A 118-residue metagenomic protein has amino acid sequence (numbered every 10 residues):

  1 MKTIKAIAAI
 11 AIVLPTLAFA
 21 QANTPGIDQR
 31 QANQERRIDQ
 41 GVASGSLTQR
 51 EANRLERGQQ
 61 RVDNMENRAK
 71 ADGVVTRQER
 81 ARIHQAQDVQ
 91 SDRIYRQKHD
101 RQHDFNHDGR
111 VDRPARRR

Functional and structural regions predicted by a protein language model:
M1-Q21: Classic N-terminal secretory signal peptides
Q21, R116-R118: Short, solvent-exposed mixed-charge patches
Q21-D28: Cleaved targeting-peptide boundary
D28, Q49-R57, R77-Q85: Short, charged, amphipathic alpha-helical segments
A32, E56, Q60-D63, H84-Y95: Generic structural signal for well-ordered, non-transmembrane alpha-helical segments in soluble/cytosolic regions
E35, D39-T48, R61-K70, V74-R77 (+1 more regions): Extracellular lectin-like interaction modules
D72-G73, H103-D112: Acidic, glycine-anchored loop motifs typical of Ca2+
R93-D104: C-terminal structural segments of small proteins and small subunits
